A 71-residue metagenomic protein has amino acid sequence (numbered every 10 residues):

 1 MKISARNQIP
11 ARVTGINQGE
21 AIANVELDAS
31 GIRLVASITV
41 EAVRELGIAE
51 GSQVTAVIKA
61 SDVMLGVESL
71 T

Functional and structural regions predicted by a protein language model:
M1-T71: Non-catalytic connector elements of ABC transporters
